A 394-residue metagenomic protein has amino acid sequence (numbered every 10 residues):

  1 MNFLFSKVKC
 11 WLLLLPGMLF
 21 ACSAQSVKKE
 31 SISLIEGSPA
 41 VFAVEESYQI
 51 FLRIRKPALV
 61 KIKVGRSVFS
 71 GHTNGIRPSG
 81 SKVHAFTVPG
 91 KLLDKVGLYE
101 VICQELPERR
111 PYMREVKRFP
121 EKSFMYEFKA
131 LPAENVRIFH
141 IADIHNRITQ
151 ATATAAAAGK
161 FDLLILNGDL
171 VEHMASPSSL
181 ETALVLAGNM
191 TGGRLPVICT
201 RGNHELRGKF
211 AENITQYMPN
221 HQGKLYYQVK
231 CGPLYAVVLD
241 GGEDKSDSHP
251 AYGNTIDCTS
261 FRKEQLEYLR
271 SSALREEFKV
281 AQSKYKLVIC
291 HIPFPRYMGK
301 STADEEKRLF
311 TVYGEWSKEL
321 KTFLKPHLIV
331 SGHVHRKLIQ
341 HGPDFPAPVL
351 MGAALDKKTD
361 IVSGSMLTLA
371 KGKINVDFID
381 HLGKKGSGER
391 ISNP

Functional and structural regions predicted by a protein language model:
N2-L12: Bacterial N-terminal signal peptides that target proteins for export
C10, C22-F139, G372-P394: Acidic, histidine-bearing metal-coordination/catalytic regions of metal-dependent phosphoesterases
W11-L19: Bacterial N-terminal signal peptides
I102-F124, E181-K279, E315-W316, K325-P326 (+1 more regions): Extended active-site neighborhood of metal-dependent phosphoesterases/phosphodiesterases
E115-L166, E172: An acidic-aromatic substrate-binding cleft motif
H140-D143, L164-D169, P196-N203, V288-H291 (+2 more regions): Active-site neighborhood of phospho(di)ester-bond hydrolases with catalytic His/Asp-centered motifs
P177-L180, S248-D257, M298-V312: Short, flexible/disordered intra-domain loops and linkers
K279-H327: Active-site-proximal segments of metal-dependent phosphoesterases and phosphodiesterases across multiple
